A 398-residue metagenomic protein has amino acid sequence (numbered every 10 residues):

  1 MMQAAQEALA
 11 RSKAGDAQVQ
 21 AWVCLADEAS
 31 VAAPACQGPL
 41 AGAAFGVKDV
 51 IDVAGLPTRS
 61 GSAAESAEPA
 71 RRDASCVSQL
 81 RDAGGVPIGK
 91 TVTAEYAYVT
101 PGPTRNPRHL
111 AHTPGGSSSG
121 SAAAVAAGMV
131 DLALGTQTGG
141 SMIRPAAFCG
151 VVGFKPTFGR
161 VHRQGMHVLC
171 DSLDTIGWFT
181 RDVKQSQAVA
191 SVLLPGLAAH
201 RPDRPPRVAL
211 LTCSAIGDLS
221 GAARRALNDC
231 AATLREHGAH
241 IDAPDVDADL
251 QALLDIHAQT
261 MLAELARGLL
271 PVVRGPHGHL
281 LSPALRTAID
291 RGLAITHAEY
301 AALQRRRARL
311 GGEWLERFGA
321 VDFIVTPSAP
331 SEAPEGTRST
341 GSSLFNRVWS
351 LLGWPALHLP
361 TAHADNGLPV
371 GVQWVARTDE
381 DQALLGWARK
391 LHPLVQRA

Functional and structural regions predicted by a protein language model:
M1-P69, A97, L227, A333: Short, well-ordered alpha-helical
A5, Q37, A223-P244, L269-P276 (+1 more regions): Acyltransferase
Q20, D131, D322: Conserved acidic residues
L40-S60, Q259-G311, L315, P360-G371: Short helix-loop capping/hinge segments that flank enzyme active sites or metal/cofactor-binding pockets
F45, A54-P57, V192-I256: Gly/Ser-rich, acidic/histidine-flanked active-site/gating loops
K48, D82, L193, I295-A398: Glycine-rich, small-residue loops and helix-cap segments that act as flexible hinges at active-site edges
A64-E68, D174-R181, D290-I295, W374-V375: Short, well-ordered beta-strand elements within core beta-sheets of diverse protein domains
D73-A190, W354-T361, P369-G371: Short glycine/serine-rich loop segments
